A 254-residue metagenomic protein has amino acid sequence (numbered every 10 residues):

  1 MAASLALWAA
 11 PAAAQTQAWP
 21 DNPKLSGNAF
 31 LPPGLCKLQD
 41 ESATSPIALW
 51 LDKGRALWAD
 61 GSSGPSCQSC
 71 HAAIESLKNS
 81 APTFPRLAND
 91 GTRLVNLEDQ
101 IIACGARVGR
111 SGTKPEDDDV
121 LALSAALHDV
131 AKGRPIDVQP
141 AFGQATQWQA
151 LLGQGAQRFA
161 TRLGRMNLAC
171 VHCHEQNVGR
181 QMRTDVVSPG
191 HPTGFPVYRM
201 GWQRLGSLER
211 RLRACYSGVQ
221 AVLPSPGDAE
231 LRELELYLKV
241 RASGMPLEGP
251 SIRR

Functional and structural regions predicted by a protein language model:
M1-A3, L7-W50, R86-G153, G201-L223 (+2 more regions): Post-cleavage N-terminal segment of exported redox proteins
D40-H71: N-terminal, post-signal-peptide region of Sec/Tat-exported proteins
R55, H128-M182: Surface-exposed interaction/gating patches
S62-I74, L123, G155, R165-N177 (+2 more regions): The canonical Cys-X-X-Cys-His
C67-L77, F84, F142-T146: Acidic helix-start/capping segments at beta-turn-to-alpha-helix junctions
L77-S80, R180-T184: Short Cys/His-rich "knuckle" micro-motifs
A81-G91, V186-G194: Short cysteine/histidine-rich metal-coordination sites, predominantly Zn2+-binding motifs
E175, Q181-R199: Intrinsically disordered, low-complexity segments enriched in Gly and acidic/Ser/Thr residues that form flexible
